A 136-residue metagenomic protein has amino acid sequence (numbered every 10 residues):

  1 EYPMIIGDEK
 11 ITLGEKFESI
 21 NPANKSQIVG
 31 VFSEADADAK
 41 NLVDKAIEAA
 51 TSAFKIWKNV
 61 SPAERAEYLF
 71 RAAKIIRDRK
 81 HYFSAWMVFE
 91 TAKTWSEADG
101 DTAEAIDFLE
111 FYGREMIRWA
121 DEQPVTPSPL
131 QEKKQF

Functional and structural regions predicted by a protein language model:
E1-V29: Hydrophobic face of amphipathic alpha-helices that form TPR/SEL1-like repeat modules and related alpha-solenoid
E1-Y2, I76, I106, L130: Short, structured coil/loop segments at alpha-helix boundaries
Y2-P3, V29, A92, L130-K133: Generic secondary-structure boundary/loop-capping signal
I5-G7, I117-Q123: Short linear motifs at secondary-structure transitions and domain/linker junctions
K25-A120: Glycine-rich loop-to-alpha-helix module at the N-terminal edge of alpha/beta enzyme cores
E122-F136: Conserved small-residue-rich beta-alpha loop and adjacent elements that most often cradle the phosphate/pyrophosphate
